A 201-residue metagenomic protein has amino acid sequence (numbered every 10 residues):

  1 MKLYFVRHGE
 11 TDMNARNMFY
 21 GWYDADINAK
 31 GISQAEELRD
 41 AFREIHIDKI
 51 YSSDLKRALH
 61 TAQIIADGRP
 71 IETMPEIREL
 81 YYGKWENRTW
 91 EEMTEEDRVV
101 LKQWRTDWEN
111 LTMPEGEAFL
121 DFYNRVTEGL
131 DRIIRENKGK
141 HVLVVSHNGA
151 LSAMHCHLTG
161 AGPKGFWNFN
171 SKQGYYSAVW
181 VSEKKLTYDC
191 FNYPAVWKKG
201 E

Functional and structural regions predicted by a protein language model:
K2, P70-E72, T187: Conserved beta-strand segments of alpha/beta enzyme cores
L3, I133, K140-S146: Generic beta-sheet signal
L3, R7-T61, M113-V126: Loop-to-helix element that buttresses phosphate recognition and phosphoryl-transfer chemistry
T11, A150-L151: Short active-site segment of divalent metal-dependent hydrolases/proteases that encodes the spacing between
A15-M18, Y81, V99-M113: Short, basic/glycine-rich phosphate-binding loops at helix/coil junctions that contact nucleotide phosphates
L38-V100: Phosphate-coordination/substrate-recognition cap region in phosphate-metabolizing enzymes
A41, I64, G68, R132 (+2 more regions): Active-site catalytic microenvironments for nucleophilic, acid-base chemistry
M74, Y82-E92, R135-H141, C156-E201: Acidic, low-complexity terminal tails and accessory targeting/binding regions of phosphate-metabolizing enzymes
